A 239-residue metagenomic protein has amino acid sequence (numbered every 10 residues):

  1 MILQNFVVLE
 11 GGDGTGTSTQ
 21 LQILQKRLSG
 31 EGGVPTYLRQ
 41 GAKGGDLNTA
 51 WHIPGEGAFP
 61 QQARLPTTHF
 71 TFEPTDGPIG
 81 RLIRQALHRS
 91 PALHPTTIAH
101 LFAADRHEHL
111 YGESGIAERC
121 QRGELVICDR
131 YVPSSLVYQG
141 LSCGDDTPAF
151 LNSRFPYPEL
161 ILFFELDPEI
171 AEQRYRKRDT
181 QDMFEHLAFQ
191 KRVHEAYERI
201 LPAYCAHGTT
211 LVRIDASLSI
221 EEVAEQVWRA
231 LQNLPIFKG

Functional and structural regions predicted by a protein language model:
M1-F6, Y37-L47: Extreme N-terminal, non-catalytic leader segments that precede Walker-type/kinase nucleotide-binding cores
M1-I2, Q22-R27, E31, Y37 (+1 more regions): NTP-dependent small-molecule kinase module
N5, E124-L125, L160: The start of beta-strands in P-loop NTPase/AAA+ ATPase cores
L9: Hydrophobic anchor at the beta1->P-loop junction of P-loop NTPases
G12: P-loop (Walker A) phosphate-binding loop of NTP-binding proteins
T17: Conserved lysine of the Walker
K43-A149: ATP-dependent small-molecule kinase phosphotransfer cores that center on conserved nucleotide phosphate-binding segments
R130-A196: A glycine- and Lys/Arg-enriched "phosphate-lid" helix/loop adjacent to the NTP-binding pocket of small-molecule kinases
